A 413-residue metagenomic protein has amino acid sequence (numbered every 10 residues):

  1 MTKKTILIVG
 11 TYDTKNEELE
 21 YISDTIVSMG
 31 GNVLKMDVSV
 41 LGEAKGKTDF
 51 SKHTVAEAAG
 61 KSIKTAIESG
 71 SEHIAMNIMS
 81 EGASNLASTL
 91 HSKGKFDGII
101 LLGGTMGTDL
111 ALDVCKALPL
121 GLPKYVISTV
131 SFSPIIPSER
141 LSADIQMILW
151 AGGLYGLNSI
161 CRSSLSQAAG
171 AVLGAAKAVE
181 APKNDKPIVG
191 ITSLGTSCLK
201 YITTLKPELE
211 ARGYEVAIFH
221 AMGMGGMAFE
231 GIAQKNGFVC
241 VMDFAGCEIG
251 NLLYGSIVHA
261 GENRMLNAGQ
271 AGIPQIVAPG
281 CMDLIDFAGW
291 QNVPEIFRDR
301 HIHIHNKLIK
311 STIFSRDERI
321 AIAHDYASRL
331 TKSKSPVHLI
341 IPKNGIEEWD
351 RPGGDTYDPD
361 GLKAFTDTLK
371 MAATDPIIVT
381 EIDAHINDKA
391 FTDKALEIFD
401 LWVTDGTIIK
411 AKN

Functional and structural regions predicted by a protein language model:
T2-E43, G98, G107-V126: N-terminal phosphate-binding or glycine-rich loops at protein starts, especially the Walker A/P-loop of NTPases
T5-L7, T14-E20, D24-V33, S256-N413: C-terminal non-catalytic interaction/assembly regions of soluble proteins
T11-E17, D97, L101-L110, S131 (+6 more regions): Gly/Ser/Thr-rich loops at beta-strand to alpha-helix junctions that form or flank small-molecule/cofactor-binding
K15-V27, L34, V40-H53, N184-M224 (+1 more regions): Glycine-rich phosphate/diphosphate-binding loop of Rossmann-like nucleotide-binding domains
K45-K95: Phosphate/nucleotide-donor binding subsite
I67-E68, P134-T196, A321, T380-E381: Cap/lid and interdomain-hinge subdomains that line or gate substrate/regulatory clefts in soluble alpha/beta enzymes
G98, L110-E139, L149-W150, E215-A221 (+1 more regions): Short, acidic/small-residue loops that bind anionic groups at enzyme active sites
L101-L120, I202-L205, R351-D358, L362: Short Gly/Thr/Asp-enriched flexible loops that form oxyanion-binding sites at enzyme active sites
